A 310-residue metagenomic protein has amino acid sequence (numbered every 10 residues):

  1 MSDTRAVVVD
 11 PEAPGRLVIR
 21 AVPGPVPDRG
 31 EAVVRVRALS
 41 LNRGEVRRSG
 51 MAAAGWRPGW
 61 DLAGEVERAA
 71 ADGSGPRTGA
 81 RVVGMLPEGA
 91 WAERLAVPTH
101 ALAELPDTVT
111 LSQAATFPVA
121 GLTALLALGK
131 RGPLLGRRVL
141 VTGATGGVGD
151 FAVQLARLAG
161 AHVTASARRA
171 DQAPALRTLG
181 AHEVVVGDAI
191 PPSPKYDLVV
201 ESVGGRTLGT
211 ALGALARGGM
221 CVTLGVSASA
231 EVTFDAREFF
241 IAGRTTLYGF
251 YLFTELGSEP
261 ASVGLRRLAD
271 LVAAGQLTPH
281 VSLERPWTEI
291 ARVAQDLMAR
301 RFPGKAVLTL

Functional and structural regions predicted by a protein language model:
S2, E259-L310: C-terminal hydrophobic helical "lid"/dimerization subdomain of Rossmann-like NAD(P)H-dependent oxidoreductases
P23-S40, R48-G89: Glycine-rich beta-strand-centered segment in the early N-terminal region that forms part of a ligand/cofactor-binding
R47, R81-G143: NAD(P)H dinucleotide-binding glycine-rich loop of Rossmann-like/cofactor-binding domains, especially the beta1-alpha1
A115-V186: Mid-domain Rossmann-like dinucleotide-binding core that forms the NAD(H)/NADP(H) cofactor-binding site
S166-A170, G187, S202, G225 (+1 more regions): N-terminal Rossmann-fold cofactor-binding loop
P191-V199: A short acidic, Gly/Pro-enriched loop at the edge of an enzyme's catalytic core that lines a small-molecule cofactor
R206-L277, L310: Glycine-rich phosphate-binding loop and adjacent beta-alpha segment of Rossmann(oid) nucleotide-cofactor-binding
